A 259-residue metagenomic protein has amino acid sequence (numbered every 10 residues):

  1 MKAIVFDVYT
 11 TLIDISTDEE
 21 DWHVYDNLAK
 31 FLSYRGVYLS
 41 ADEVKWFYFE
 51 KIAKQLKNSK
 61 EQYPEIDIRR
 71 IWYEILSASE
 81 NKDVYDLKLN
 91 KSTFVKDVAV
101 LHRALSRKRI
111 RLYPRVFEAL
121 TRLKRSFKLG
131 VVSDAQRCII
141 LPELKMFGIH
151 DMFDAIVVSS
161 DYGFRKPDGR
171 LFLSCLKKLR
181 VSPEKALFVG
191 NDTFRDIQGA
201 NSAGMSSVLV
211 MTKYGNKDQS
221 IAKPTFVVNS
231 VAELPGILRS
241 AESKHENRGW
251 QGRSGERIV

Functional and structural regions predicted by a protein language model:
M1-I4, D14-D18, L39-D42, R111-L112 (+2 more regions): Asp-based, Mg2+/Mn2+-dependent phosphohydrolase catalytic module
M1-P114: N-terminal helical cap/lid subdomain that shapes the substrate entry/recognition surface in HAD-like hydrolases
